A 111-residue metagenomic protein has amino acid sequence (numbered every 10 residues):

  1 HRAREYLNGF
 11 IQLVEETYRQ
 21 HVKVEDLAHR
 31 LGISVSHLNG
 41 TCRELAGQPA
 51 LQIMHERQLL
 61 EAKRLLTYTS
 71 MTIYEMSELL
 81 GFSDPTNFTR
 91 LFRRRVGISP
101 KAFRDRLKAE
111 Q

Functional and structural regions predicted by a protein language model:
H1-R19, H29-V35: Polybasic "coupling" helices that flank or enter modular domains
G9-K23, C42, A46, K63-T72 (+2 more regions): Basic, amphipathic alpha-helical hairpins
H21-M54, L60: Charge-rich, low-complexity intrinsically disordered segments
R30, L79-L80, R95: Residues within the alpha-helical elements of helix-turn-helix
S36, P85-T86, K101: Key DNA-contact positions within bacterial/archaeal DNA-binding proteins
L38, N87-F88, F92: Short hydrophobic/aromatic patch on the recognition helix
E44-T89, D105-Q111: Terminal helix-turn-helix DNA-binding modules in bacterial transcription factors
